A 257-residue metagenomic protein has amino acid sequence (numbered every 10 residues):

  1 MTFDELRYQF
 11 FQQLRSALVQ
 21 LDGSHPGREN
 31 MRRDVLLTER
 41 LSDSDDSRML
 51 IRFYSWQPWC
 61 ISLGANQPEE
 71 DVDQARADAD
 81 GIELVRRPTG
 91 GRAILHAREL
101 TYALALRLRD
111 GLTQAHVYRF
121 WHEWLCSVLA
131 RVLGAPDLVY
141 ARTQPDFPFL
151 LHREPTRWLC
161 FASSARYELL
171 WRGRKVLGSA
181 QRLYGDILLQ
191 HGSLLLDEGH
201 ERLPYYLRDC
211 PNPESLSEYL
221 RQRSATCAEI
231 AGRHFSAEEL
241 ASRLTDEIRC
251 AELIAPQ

Functional and structural regions predicted by a protein language model:
T2-A79, E83-T89, T156-C160, L170 (+1 more regions): Active-site loop/lid in soluble adenylation, ligation, and acyl-transfer enzymes
Q57, A97, W171-G173, Y184-G185 (+1 more regions): Short acidic-glycine loop/turn motifs at beta-strand connectors
A65, L104-L106, L125, A180 (+1 more regions): Short, structured patches in soluble enzyme cores that scaffold and shape functional sites
Q67, R107-D110, R174, E198-E201: Short loop segments at secondary-structure junctions
R87, L106-S164, L170-R172: A contiguous catalytic/ligand-binding core that recognizes phosphate-bearing ligands
P88-L108, L216-A228: Residues forming anionic-ligand binding surfaces in small-molecule and nucleic-acid pockets of primarily soluble enzymes
W124-P155, L183-Q257: Long, positively charged amphipathic alpha-helical accessory segments at protein N-termini or as interdomain linkers
W158-A180, G185-I187, G192-S193: Conserved active-site beta-strand-loop modules that form the wall/rim of enzyme catalytic pockets and either contain
